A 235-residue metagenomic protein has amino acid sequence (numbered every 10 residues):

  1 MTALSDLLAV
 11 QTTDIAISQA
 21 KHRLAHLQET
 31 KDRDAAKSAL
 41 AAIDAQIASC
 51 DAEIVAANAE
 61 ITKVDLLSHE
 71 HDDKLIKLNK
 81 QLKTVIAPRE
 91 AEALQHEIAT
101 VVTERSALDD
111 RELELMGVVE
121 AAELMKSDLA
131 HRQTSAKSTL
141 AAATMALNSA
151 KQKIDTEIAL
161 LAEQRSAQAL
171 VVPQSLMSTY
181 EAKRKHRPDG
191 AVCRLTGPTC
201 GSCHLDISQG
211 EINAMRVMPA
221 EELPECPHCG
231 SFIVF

Functional and structural regions predicted by a protein language model:
T2-T12, D34-L78: Alpha-helical coiled-coil
I15-V55, S127-A143: Short, charge-rich amphipathic alpha-helices with coiled-coil/heptad character
C50-A57, V101-A122, Q168-A169: Amphipathic alpha-helical coiled-coil segments
K63-L75, A107-Q133, T179: Long amphipathic alpha-helical coiled-coil segments
L140-S202: Coiled-coil termination/hinge junctions
C200, C226-C229: Short cysteine-rich clusters marking metal-coordination/redox-active sites
H204-I207, G230: Cys/His-coordinated zinc-binding microdomains
M215-E222: Short linker/helix segments within small regulatory modules
